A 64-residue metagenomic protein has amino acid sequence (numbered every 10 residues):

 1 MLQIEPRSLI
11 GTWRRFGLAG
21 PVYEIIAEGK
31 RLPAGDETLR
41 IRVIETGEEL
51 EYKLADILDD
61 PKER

Functional and structural regions predicted by a protein language model:
M1-T12: Mixed-charge, Lys/Arg-rich low-complexity intrinsically disordered regions
R7, K30-L32: Terminal and domain-boundary regions
R15-F16: A generic structural signal for residues embedded in beta-strands
P21-K30: Short beta-strand-centered aromatic/proline hotspots
L39-V43: SH3/SH3-like beta-barrel fold
I44-R64: Intrinsically disordered, low-complexity, charged/polar segments
